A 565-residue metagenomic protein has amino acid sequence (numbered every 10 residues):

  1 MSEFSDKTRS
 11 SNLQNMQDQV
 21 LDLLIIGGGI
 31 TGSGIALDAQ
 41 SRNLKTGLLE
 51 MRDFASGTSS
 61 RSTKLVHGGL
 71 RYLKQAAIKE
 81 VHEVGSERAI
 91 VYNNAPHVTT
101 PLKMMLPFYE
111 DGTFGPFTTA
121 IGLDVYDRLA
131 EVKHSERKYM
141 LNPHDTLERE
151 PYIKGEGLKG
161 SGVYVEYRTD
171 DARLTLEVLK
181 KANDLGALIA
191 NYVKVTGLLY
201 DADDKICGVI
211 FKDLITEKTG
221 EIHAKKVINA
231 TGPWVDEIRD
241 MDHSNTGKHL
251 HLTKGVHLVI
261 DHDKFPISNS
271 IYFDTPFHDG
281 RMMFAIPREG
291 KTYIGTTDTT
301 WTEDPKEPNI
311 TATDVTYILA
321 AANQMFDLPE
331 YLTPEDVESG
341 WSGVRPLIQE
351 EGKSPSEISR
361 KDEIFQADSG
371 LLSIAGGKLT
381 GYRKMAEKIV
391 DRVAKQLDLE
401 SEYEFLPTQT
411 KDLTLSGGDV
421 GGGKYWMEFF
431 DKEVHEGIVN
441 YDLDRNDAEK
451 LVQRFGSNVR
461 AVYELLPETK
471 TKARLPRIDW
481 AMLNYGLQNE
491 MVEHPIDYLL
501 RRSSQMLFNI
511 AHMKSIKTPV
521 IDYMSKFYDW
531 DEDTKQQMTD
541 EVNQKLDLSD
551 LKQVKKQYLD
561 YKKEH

Functional and structural regions predicted by a protein language model:
M1-L23, D38-R42: Extreme N-terminal leader/targeting segments of oxidoreductases
N12, D38, R52-D53, V98 (+11 more regions): C-terminal accessory subdomains/tails of enzymes that are appended
Q19-L21, T216-K226: Core beta-strand elements of the Rossmann-like FAD/NAD(P) dinucleotide-binding domain in flavoenzyme oxidoreductases
I26, I222-G232: Short hydrophobic core segments
Q40-S60: Glycine-rich FAD pyrophosphate-binding loop
K64-R149, M283: Dinucleotide-binding Rossmann-like beta1-alpha1 core, especially the glycine-rich loop that anchors the ADP
N191-C207: A conserved short coil-to-beta-strand element within the FAD-binding core of flavoproteins
N229-S244: Flavin (primarily FAD) binding-site architecture
